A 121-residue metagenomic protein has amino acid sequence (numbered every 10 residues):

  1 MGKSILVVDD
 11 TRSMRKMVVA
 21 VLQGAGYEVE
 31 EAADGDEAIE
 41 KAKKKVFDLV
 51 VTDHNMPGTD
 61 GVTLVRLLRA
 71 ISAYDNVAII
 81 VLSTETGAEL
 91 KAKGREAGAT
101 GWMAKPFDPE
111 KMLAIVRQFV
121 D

Functional and structural regions predicted by a protein language model:
K16-G24: Charged docking surfaces used in two-component/phosphorelay signaling
G26-A33, K41: Short hydrophobic/Thr-rich beta-strand motif most characteristic of the beta2 strand and flanking loop of CheY-like
V46-V51: Active-site beta3 strand of CheY-like receiver
D53, S83: Active-site residues of response regulator receiver
M56: Receiver (REC) domain active-site loop signature in two-component systems and cognate sites in sensor histidine kinases
F107-V116: C-terminal output helix
